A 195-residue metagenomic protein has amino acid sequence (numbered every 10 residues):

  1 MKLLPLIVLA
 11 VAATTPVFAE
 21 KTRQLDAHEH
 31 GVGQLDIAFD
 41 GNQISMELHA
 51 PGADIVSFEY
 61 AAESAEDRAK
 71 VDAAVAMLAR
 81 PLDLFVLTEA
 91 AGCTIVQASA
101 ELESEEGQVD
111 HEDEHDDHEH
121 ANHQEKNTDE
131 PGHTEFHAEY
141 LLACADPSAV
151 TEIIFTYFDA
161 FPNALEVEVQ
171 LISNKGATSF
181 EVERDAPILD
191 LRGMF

Functional and structural regions predicted by a protein language model:
L3-A13: Sec-dependent N-terminal signal peptides
A13-T14, N127: Intrinsically disordered/low-complexity terminal segments and short unstructured peptides
T15-A19: Sec/Tat signal peptide C-region and signal peptidase I cleavage site
K21-D117, N122-F195: N-terminal soluble domains immediately following signal/targeting peptides that reside in extracytoplasmic
